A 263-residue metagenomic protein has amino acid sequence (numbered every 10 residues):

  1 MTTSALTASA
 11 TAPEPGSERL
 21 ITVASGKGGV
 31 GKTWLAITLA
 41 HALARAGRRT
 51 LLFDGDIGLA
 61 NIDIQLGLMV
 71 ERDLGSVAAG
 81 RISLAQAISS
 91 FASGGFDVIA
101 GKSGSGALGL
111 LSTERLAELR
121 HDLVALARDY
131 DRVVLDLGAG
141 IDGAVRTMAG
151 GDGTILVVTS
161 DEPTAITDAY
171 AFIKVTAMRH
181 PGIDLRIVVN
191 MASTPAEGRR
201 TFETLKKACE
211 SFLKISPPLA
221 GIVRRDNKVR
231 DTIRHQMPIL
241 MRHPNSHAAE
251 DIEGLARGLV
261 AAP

Functional and structural regions predicted by a protein language model:
M1-V30, W34, H41-R48, I82-Q86: Extreme N-terminal, non-catalytic leader segments that precede Walker-type/kinase nucleotide-binding cores
G26, S160, L185-R200, I222-V229 (+1 more regions): G-domain G4 guanine-recognition motif of GTPases
L52-R128, D231-P238: P-loop/Walker-type NTP enzyme "switch/lid" segment
A125-R128, D142-T164: Inter-motif core of Ras-like GTPase G domains
I166-H180: Conserved C-terminal guanine-recognition region of P-loop GTPase G domains, centered on the G4
M178-P181, M191-P217, I222, H247: C-terminal accessory "lid"/substrate-recognition subdomains
F212-L240, I252: Beta-strand-loop-alpha "switch" segments that mediate conformational coupling across diverse proteins
R234-P263: NTP-binding/hydrolysis catalytic cores, primarily Walker-type P-loop NTPases
